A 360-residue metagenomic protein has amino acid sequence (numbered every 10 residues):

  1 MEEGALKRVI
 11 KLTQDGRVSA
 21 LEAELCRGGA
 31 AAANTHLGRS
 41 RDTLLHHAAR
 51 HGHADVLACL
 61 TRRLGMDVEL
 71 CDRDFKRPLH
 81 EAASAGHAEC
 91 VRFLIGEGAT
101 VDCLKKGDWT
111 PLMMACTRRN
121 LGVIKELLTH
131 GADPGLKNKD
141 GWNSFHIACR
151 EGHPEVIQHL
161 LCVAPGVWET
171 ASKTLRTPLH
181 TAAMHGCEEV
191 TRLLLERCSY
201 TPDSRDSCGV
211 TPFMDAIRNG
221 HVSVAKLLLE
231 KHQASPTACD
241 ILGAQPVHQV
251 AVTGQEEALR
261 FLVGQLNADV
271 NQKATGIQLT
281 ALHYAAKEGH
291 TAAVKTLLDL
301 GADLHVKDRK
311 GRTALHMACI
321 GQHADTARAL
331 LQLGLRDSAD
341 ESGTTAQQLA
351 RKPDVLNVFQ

Functional and structural regions predicted by a protein language model:
M1-V9, Q265, D299-L300, I320 (+1 more regions): Ankyrin-repeat-protein effector appendages
A5, S40-R41, F75, D108 (+7 more regions): Start-of-repeat signature of ankyrin repeats
A20, D55-V56, E89-C90, V123 (+7 more regions): Conserved ankyrin/ankyrin-like repeat signature
L25-A31, C59-M66, R92-A99, E126-A132 (+6 more regions): Ankyrin repeat domain, specifically the short helix-to-loop turn at the C-terminus of the second helix of each repeat
N34, E69, D102, G135 (+6 more regions): Ankyrin-repeat junction/capping positions
L37-G38, D72, K105, N138 (+6 more regions): Ankyrin repeat boundary/linker residues
